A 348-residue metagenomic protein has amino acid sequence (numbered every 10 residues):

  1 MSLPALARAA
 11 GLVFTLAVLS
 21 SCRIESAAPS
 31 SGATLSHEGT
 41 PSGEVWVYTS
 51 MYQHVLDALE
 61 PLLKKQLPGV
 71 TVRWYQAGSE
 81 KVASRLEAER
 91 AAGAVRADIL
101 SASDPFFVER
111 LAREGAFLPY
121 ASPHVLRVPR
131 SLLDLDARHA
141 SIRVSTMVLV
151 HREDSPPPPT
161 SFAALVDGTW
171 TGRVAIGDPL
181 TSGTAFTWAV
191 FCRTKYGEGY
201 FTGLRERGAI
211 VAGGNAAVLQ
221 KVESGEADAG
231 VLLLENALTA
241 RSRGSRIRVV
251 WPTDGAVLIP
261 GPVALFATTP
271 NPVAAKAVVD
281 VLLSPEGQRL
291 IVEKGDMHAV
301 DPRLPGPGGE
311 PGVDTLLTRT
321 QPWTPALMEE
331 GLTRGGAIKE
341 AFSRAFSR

Functional and structural regions predicted by a protein language model:
S20-S21: C-terminal motif of bacterial Sec signal peptides marking the signal peptidase cleavage site
T34-R73, K81, L86: Short, polar/charged alpha-helical segment
W46, S50-D57, V72-E80, V95-A227: Extracytoplasmic ligand-binding site segments that recognize negatively charged/polar headgroups
F106-R110, D228-R246: A ligand-binding cleft/hinge motif common to bilobed small-molecule-binding domains
R130-S131, V144-T146, T202-R205, V211-A212 (+2 more regions): Periplasmic-binding protein-like
V148-S155, V190, I259-P272, L290-I291: A bilobed periplasmic-binding-protein/Venus flytrap-type ligand-binding module shared by bacterial periplasmic
G199, V300-R348: An extracytoplasmic/periplasmic, membrane-proximal ligand-sensing/linker region
F266-W323: Mature extracytoplasmic/periplasmic domains
